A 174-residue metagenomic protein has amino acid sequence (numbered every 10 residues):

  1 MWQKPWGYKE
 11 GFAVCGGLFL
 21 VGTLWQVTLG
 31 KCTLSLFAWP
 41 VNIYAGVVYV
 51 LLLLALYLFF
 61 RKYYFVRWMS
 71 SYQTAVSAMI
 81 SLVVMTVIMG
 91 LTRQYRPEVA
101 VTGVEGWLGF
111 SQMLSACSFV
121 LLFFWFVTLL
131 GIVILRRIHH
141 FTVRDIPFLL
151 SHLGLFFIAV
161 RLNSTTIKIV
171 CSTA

Functional and structural regions predicted by a protein language model:
M1-A174: Solvent-exposed, non-transmembrane regions of integral membrane proteins
